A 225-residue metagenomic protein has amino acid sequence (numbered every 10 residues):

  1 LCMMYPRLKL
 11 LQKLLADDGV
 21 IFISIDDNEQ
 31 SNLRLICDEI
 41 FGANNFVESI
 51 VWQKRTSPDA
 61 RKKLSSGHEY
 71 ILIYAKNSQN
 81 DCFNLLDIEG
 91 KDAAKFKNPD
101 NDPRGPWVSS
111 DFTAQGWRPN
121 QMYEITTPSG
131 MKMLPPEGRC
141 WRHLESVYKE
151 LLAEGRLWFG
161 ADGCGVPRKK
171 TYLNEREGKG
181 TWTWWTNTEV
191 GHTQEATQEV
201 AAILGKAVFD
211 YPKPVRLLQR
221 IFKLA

Functional and structural regions predicted by a protein language model:
L1-A225: Class I S-adenosyl-L-methionine
